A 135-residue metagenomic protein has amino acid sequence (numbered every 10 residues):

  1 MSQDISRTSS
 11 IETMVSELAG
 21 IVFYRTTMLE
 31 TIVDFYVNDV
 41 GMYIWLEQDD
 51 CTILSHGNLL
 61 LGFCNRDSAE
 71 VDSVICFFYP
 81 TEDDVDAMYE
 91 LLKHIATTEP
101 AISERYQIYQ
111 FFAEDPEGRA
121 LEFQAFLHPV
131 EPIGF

Functional and structural regions predicted by a protein language model:
S2-V33, V74-I75, P132-F135: N-terminal beta-strand motif that seeds the catalytic metal site of vicinal oxygen chelate
V15-L18, S68-D72, E104-R105: Short glycine-enriched loop/turn motifs at secondary-structure junctions
E17-A19, F23-L61: Core segments of cupin and vicinal oxygen chelate
G20, Q48-D50, S73, T98 (+1 more regions): Residue-level marker for the onset of beta-strands and adjacent loop->beta junctions in well-ordered domains
T27-E30, F77-A120: Vicinal oxygen chelate
M42-S73, Y79, A120-L127: Conserved short beta-strand elements that form part of the metal-binding/catalytic scaffold of enzyme active sites
H56-N58, F111-E114, G134: Short secondary-structure transition/capping segments
Y106, L127-V130: A short acidic/small-residue loop/turn micro-motif
